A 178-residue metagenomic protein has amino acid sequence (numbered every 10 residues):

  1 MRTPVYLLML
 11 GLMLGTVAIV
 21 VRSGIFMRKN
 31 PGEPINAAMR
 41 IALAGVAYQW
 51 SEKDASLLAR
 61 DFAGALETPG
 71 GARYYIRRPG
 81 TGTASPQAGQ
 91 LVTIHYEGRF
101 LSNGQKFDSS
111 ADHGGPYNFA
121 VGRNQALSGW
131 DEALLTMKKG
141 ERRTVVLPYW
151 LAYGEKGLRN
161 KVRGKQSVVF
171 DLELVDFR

Functional and structural regions predicted by a protein language model:
M1-R178: Cross-family detector of peptidyl-prolyl cis-trans isomerase
